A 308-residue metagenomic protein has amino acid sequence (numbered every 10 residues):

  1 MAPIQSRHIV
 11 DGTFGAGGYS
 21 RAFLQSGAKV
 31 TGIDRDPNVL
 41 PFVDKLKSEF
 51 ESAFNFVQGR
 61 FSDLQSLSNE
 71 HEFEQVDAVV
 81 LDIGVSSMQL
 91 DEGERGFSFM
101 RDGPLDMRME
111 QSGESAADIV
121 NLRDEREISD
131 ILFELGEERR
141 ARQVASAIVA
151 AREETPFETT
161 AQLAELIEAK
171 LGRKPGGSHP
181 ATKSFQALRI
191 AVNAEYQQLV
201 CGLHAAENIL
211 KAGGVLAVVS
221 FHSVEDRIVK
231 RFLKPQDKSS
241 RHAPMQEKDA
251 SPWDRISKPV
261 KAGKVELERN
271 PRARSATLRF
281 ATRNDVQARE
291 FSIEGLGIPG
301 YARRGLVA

Functional and structural regions predicted by a protein language model:
M1-A308: S-adenosyl-L-methionine-dependent methyltransferase catalytic core, i.e., the SAM/SAH-binding region
